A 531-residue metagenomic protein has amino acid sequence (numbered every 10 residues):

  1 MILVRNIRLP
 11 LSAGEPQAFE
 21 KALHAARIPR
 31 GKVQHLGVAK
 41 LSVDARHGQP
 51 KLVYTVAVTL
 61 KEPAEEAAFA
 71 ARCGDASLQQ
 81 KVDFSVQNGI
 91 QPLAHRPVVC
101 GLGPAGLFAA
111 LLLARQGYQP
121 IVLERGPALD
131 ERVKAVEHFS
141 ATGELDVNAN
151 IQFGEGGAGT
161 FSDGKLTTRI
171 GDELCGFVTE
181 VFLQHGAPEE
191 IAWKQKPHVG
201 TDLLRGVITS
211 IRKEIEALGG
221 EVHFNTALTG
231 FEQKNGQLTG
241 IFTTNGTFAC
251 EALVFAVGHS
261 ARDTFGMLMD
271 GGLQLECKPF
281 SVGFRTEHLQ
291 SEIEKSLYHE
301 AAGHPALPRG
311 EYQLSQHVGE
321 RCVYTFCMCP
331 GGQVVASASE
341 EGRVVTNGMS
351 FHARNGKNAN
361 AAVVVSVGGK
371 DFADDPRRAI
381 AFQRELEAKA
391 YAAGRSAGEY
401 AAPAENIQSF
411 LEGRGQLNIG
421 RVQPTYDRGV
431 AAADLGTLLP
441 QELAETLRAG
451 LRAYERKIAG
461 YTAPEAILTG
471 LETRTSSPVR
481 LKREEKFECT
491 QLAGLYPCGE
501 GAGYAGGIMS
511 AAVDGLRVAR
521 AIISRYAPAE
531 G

Functional and structural regions predicted by a protein language model:
M1-P50, V56-H185, E189-G531: Residues forming the flavin
